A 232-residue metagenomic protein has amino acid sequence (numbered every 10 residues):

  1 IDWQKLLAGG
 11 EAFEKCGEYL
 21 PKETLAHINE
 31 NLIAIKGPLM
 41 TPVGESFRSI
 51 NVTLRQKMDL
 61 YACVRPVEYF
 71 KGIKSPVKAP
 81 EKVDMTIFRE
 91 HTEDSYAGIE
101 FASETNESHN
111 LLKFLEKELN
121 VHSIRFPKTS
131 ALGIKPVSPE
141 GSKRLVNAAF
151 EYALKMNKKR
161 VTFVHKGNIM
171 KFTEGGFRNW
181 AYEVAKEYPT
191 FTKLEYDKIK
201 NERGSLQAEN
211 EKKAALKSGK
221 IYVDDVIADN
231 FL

Functional and structural regions predicted by a protein language model:
I1, F114-D225: Glycine-rich phosphate/diphosphate-binding loop of Rossmann-like nucleotide-binding domains
D2-E11: A short beta-strand-loop structural module common to alpha/beta enzyme folds
K5, I35-K36, A62-P66, I87-F88 (+3 more regions): General beta-strand structural signal in soluble alpha/beta enzymes
A8-G9, G72, V226-L232: Short acidic loop-to-helix transition motifs that present clustered carboxylates
A12, P42-V43, N168-F172: Short, small-residue-enriched loops and turns at beta-alpha junctions that line or gate enzyme active sites
E14-V121, A131-L132: N-terminal glycine-rich phosphate/adenylate-binding segment common to multiple enzyme folds
L25, N51-R55, R89, N147-F150 (+3 more regions): Predominant activation on well-ordered alpha-helical scaffold segments within soluble catalytic domains
M40, K166, A228: Active-site beta-loop-alpha junctions enriched in small/polar residues
